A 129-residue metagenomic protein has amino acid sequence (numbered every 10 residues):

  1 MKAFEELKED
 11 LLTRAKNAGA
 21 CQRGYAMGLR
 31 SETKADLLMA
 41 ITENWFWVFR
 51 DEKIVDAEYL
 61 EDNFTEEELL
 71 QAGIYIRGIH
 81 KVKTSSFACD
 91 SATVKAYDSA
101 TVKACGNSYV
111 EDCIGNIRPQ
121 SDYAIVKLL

Functional and structural regions predicted by a protein language model:
M1-L129: Short, glycine-biased loop/turn motifs at secondary-structure junctions and in low-complexity Ser/Thr/Pro-rich termini
